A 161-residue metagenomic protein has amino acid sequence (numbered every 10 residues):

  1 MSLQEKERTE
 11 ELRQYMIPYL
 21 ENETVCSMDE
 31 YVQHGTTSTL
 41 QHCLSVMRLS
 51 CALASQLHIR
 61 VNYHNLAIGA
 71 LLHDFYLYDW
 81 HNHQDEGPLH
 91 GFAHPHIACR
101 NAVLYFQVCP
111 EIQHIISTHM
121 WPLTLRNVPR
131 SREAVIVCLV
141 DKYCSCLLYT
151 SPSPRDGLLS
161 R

Functional and structural regions predicted by a protein language model:
M1-W80: Acidic/His-rich, divalent-metal-binding segments that scaffold phosphate/diphosphate chemistry
M47-L49, L53, A93-V103: An active-site-proximal "capping" alpha-helix that borders the catalytic cofactor pocket
I59-L71, E111-I115, S131-V137: Alpha-helical scaffolds flanking conserved acidic
D85-A93: Post-HEXXH active-site segment of zinc metalloproteases
F106-V108: A short, structured loop/turn motif at beta-sheet edges
S117-L148: Long, well-structured alpha-helical subdomains associated with metal-dependent extracellular/ecto-lumenal hydrolases
Y149-P154: Conserved small/polar residues in nucleotide/adenosyl-binding loops
